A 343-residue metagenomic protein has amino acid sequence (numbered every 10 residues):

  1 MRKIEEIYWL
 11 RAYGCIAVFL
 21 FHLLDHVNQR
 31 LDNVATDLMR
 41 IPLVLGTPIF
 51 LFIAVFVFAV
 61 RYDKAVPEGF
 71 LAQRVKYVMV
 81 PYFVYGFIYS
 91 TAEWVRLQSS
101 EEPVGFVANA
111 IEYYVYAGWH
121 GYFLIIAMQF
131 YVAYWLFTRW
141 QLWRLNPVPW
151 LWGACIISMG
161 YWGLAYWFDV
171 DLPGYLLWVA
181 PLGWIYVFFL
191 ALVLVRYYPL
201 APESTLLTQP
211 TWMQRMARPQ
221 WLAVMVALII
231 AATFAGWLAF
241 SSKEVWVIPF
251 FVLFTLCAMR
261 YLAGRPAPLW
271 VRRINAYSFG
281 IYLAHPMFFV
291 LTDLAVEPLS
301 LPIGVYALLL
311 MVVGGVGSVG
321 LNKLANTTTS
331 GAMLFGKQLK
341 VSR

Functional and structural regions predicted by a protein language model:
E5-R61, V78-F87: Functionally critical transmembrane alpha-helices in membrane proteins and complexes, commonly lining
A35-T47, E112-I126, Y166-L190, L228-F254: Interfacial loop-to-helix transition and helix-capping segments at the boundaries of transmembrane helices
I41-P48, R61-E93, P103-W119, F130 (+2 more regions): Transmembrane alpha-helical segments and their boundary/interface "anchor" motifs in multi-pass integral membrane
F56-A65, L136-R144, L192-E203, T233-A235 (+2 more regions): Structural signal for the C-terminal ends of transmembrane alpha-helices and the immediately following loop
A92-D171, W178-F188: Hydrophobic alpha-helical segments with transmembrane-like composition
I185, V193-A276, I303-G304: Alpha-helical transmembrane segments and terminal signal-anchor/GPI-anchor hydrophobic tails, characterized by long
A227-W237, L283-E297: Hydrophobic alpha-helical transmembrane segments in multi-pass integral membrane proteins
M259-R272, F288-R343: C-terminal "closing" transmembrane helix and its immediate cytosolic amphipathic cap in multi-pass membrane proteins
